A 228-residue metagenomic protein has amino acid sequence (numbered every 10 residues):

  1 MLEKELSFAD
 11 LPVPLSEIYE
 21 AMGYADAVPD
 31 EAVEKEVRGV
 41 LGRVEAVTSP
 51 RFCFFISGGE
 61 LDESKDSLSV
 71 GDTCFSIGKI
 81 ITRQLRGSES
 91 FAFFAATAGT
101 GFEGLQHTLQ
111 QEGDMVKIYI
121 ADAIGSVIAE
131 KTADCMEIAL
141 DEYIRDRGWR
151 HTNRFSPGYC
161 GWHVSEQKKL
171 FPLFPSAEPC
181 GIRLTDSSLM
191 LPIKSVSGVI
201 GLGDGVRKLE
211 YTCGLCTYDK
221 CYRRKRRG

Functional and structural regions predicted by a protein language model:
M1-I118: Active-site helix-to-loop segments that bind/position phosphate- or nucleotide-bearing substrates and donors across
A32-K35, G39, V127, K131 (+1 more regions): Conserved active-site and cofactor/substrate-binding residues in soluble primary-metabolism enzymes
L41-T48, F52, L140, I144 (+1 more regions): Structural signal for hydrophobic packing residues in well-ordered secondary-structure cores of soluble enzyme domains
A98-G99, E142, S195-I200: Short secondary-structure transition/capping segments
D114-L173: Internal, well-folded beta-alpha domain core
R147-R223: Short terminal or interdomain "cap/linker" segment that borders an active site or interface and mediates
K225-G228: Short cysteine/histidine-rich zinc-coordinating motifs and their immediately flanking basic loops
